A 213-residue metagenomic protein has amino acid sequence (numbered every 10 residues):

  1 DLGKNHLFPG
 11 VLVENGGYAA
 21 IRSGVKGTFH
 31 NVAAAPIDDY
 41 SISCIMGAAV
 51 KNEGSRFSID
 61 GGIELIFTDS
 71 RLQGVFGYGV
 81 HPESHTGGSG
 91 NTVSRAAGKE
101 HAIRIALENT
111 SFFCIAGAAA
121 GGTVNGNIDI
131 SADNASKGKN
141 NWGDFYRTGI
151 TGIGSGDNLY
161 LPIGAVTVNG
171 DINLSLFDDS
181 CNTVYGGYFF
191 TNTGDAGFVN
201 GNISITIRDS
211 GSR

Functional and structural regions predicted by a protein language model:
D1-R213: Surface-exposed loop/turn motifs in large extracellular/passenger domains
